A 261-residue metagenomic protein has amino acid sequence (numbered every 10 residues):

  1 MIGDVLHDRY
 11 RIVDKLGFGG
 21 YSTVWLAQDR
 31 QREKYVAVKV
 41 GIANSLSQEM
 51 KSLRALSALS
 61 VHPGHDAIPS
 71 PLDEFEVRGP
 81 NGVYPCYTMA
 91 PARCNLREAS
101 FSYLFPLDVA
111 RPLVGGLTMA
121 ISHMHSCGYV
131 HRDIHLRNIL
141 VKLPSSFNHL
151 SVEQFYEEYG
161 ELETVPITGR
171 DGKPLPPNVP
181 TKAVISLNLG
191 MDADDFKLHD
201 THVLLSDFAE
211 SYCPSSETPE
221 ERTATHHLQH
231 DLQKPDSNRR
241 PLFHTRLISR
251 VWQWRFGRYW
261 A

Functional and structural regions predicted by a protein language model:
M1-A261: Intrinsically disordered, low-complexity regulatory segments of kinases
